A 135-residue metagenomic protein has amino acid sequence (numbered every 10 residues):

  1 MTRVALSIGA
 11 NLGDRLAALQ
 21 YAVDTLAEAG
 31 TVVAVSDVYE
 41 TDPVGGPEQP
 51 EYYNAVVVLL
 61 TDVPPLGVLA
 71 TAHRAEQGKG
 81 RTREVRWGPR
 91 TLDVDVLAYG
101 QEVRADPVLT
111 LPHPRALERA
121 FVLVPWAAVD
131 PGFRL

Functional and structural regions predicted by a protein language model:
M1-A29, S36-D42: N-terminal beta1-alpha1 ligand-phosphate binding loop
G9, L60-D62: Solvent-exposed residues in well-ordered beta-strands and their adjoining turns, especially edge/terminal strands
L19, V23, V32, N54 (+1 more regions): A general structural signal for well-ordered alpha-helical packing
S36, T41-Y53, V63-L135: Flexible, gly/pro- and Lys/Arg-enriched active-site loops
